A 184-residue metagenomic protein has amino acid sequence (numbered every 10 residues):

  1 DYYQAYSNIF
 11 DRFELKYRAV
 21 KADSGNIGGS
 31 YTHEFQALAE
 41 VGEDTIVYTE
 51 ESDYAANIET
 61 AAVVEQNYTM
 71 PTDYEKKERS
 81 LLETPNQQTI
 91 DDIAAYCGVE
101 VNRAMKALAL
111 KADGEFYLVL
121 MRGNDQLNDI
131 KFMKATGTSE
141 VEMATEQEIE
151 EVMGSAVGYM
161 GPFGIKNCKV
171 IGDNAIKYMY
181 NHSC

Functional and structural regions predicted by a protein language model:
D1-C184: Extended, low-hydrophobicity, polar/charged segments
